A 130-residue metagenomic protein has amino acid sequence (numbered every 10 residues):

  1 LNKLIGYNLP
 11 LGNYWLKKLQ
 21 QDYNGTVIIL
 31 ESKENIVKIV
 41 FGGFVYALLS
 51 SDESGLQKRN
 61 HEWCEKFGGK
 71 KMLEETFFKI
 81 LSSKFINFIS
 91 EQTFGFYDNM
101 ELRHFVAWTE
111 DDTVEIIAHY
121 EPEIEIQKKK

Functional and structural regions predicted by a protein language model:
L1-K130: Surface-exposed, interaction-prone regions used to assemble/regulate multi-protein complexes
